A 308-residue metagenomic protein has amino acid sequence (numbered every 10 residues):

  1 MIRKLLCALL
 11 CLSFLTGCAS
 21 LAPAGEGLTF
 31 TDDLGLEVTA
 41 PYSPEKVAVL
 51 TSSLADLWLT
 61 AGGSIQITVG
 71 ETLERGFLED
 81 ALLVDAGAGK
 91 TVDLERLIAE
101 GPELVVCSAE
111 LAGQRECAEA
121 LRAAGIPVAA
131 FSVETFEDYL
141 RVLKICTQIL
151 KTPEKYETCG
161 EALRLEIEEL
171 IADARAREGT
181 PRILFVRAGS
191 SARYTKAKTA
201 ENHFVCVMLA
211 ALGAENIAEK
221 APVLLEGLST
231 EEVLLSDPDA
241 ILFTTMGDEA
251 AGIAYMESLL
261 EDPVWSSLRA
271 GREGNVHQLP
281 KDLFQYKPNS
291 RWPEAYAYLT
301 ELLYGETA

Functional and structural regions predicted by a protein language model:
L5, L10, G17-S53, E154-V186 (+3 more regions): Bacterial Sec-exported substrate-binding components of ABC uptake systems
D33-G35, L83-E95, A221-T230: Short helix-initiation/N-cap motifs at beta->coil->alpha
P41-P44, T51-L59, L94, I98 (+15 more regions): Extracytoplasmic/secreted envelope proteins and their assembly/folding machinery, especially bacterial periplasmic
K46-E100, L104-L111, A214-I217: A short, structured surface patch at a secondary-structure boundary
T72-E74, T195-L225: Alpha-helical, coiled-coil/dimerization segments enriched in small aliphatic residues
L94-C107, I126, S229-F243: Proline-aspartate-enriched helix->loop->beta-strand connector
G113-E116, S132-I145, T180-F204, A250: Extracytoplasmic ligand-binding site segments that recognize negatively charged/polar headgroups
D138-R141, I145-Q148, E157, E161 (+1 more regions): Structured C-terminal subdomain patch of bacterial secreted/periplasmic proteins
